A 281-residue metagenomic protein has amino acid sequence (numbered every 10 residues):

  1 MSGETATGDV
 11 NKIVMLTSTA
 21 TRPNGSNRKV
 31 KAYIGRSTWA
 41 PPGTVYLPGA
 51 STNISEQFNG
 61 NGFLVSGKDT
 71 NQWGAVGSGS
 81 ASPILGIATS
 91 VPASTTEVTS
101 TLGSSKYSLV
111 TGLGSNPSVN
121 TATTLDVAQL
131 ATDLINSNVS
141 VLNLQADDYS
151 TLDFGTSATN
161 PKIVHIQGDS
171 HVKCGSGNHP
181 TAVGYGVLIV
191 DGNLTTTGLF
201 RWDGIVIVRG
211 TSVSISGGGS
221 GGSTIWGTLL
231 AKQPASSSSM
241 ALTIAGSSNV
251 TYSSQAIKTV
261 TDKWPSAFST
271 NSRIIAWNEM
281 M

Functional and structural regions predicted by a protein language model:
M1-N136, G155-T159, I163-M281: Short, ordered "entry" segments at domain starts
L142-D153, H171: A Trp-anchored, charged/polar loop motif used as the substrate-binding/catalytic surface of acyl/ester-handling
